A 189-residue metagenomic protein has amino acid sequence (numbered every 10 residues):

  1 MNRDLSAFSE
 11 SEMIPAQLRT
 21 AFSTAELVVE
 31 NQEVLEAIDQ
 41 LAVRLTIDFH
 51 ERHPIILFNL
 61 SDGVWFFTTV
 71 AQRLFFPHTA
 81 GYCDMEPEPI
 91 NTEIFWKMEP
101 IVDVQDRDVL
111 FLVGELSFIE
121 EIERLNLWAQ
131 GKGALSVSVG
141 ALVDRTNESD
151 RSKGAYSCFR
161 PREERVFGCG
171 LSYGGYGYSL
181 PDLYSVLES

Functional and structural regions predicted by a protein language model:
M1-S189: PRPP-associated nucleotide enzymes
